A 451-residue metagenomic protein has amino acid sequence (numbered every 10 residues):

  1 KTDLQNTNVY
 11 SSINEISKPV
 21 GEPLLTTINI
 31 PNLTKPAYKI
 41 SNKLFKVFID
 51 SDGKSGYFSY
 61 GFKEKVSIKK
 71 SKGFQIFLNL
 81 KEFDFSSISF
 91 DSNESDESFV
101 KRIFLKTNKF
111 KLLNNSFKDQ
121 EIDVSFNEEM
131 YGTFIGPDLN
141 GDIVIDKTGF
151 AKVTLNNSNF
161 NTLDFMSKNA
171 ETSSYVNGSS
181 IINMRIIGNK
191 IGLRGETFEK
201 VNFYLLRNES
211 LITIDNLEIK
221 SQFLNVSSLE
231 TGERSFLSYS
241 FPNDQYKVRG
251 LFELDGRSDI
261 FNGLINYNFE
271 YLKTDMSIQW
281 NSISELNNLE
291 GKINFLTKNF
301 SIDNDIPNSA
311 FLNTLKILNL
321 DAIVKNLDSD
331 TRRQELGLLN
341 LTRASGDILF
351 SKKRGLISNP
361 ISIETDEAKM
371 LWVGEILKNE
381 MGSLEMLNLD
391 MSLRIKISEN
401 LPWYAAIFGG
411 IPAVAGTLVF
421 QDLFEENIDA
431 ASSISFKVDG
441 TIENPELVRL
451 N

Functional and structural regions predicted by a protein language model:
K1-S41, F48-L339, D347-K352, A368-N451: Membrane-proximal interfacial segments on either side of biological membranes
S362-I363: Membrane-active, amphipathic/fusogenic segments and juxtamembrane/transmembrane anchors that bind or insert into lipid
